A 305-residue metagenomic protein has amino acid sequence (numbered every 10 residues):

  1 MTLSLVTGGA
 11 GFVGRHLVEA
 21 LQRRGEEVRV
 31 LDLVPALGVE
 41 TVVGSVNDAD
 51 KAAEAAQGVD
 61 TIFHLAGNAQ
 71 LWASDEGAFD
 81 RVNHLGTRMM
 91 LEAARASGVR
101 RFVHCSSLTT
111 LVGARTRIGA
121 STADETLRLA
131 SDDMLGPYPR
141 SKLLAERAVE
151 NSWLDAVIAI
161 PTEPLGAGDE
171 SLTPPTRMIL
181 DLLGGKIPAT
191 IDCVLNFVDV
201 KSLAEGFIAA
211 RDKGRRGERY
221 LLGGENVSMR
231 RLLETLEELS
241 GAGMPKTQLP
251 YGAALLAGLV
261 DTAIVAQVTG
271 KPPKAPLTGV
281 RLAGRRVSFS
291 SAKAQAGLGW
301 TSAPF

Functional and structural regions predicted by a protein language model:
S4-R24: N-terminal Rossmann NAD(P)H-binding glycine-rich loop of SDR-like oxidoreductase domains
G44-L85, A93: NAD(P)H-binding glycine-rich loop region in Rossmannoid oxidoreductase-like domains and their noncatalytic homologs
L71, L108-A120, P164-T173: Conserved catalytic-site region of short-chain dehydrogenase/reductase
R88-Y138: Conserved Rossmann-fold NAD(P)-dependent oxidoreductase catalytic core, especially the SDR/UDP-sugar
S106, E146-A167: Conserved beta-loop-beta element that borders a ligand/cofactor-binding pocket
L129-D133, R177-V198, S202, G214: A conserved pocket-lining segment of Rossmann-fold NAD(P)-dependent short-chain dehydrogenase/reductase
R140, L144, P174, I191-R211 (+1 more regions): Substrate-positioning beta->alpha
G206-K274, S291, A296: Mid/C-terminal beta-alpha module of Rossmann-like enzyme folds, strongest in SDR-family dehydrogenases/epimerases
